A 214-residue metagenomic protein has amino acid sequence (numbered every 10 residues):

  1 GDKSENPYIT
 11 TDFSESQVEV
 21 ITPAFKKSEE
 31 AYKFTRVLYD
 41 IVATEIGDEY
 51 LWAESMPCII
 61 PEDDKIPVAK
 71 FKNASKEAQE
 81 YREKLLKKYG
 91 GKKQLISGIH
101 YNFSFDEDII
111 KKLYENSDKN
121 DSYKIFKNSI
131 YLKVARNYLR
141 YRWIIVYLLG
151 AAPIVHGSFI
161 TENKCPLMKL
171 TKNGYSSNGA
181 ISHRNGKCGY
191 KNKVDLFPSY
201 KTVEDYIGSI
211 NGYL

Functional and structural regions predicted by a protein language model:
D2-N73, G208, G212-L214: Active-site acidic/histidine clusters and adjacent loop/turn architecture that either coordinate catalytic ions
E15-Q17, I96-H100, K133-A135: Extracellular structured ligand-interaction cores
T22-A24, S55-P57, F103-I109, R142: Short, flexible loop/turn elements at secondary-structure junctions
I60-D63, Q94, I109-K111: Short, well-ordered, mixed-charge alpha-helical segments that flank or form enzyme active sites
N73-K87, F105-L214: Loop-rich catalytic cores of soluble enzymes, especially ATP-dependent carboxylate-amine ligases and other
K76, K93-D106: Histidine-centered divalent-metal-coordination microenvironment in nucleic-acid enzymes
K87-K93: Acidic, contiguous internal or C-terminal segments within carbohydrate-active enzymes that form a structured patch used
